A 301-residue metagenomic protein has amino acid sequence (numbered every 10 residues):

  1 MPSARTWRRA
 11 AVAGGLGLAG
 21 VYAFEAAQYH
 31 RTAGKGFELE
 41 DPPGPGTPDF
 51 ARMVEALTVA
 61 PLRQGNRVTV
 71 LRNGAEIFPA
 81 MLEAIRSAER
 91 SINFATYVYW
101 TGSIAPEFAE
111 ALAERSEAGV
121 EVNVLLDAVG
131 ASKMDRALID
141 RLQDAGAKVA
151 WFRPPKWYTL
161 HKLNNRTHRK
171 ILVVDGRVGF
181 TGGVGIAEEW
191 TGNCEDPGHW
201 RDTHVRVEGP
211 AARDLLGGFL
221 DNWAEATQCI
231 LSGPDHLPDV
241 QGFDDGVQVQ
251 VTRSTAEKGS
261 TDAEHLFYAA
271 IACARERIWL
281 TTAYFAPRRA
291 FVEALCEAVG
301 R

Functional and structural regions predicted by a protein language model:
P2-R301: Charged, low-complexity intrinsically disordered terminal segments
